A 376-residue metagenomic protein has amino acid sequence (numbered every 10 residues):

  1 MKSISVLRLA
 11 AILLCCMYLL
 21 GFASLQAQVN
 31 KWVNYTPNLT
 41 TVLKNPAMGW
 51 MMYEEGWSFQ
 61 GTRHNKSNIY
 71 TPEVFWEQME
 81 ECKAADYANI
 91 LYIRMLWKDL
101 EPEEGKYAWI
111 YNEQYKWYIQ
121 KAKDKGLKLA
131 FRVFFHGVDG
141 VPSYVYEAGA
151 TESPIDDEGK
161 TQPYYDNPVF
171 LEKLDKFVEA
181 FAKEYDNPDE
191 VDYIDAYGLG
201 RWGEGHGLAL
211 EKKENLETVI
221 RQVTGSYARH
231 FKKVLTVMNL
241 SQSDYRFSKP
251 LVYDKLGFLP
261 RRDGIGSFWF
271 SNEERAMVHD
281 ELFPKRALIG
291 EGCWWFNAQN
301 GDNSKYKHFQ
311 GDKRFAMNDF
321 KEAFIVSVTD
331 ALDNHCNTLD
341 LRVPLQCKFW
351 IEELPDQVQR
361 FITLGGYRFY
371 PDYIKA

Functional and structural regions predicted by a protein language model:
K2-I12: Bacterial N-terminal signal peptides that target proteins for export
A10-G21: Bacterial N-terminal signal peptides
A23-A27: Boundary at the C-terminal end of the N-terminal hydrophobic targeting segment
N30-F75, K123-K125, Y193-E204, L208-L345: Catalytic-core regions of glycoside hydrolase
E80-I155, L216-I220: Aromatic-lined substrate-binding rim segments of carbohydrate-active enzymes
W97-Y111, G159-K173, G205-L216: The substrate-binding groove and active-site-proximal loops of carbohydrate-active enzymes, especially glycoside
Q114-K123, L127-L129, P154-Y193, V219-Y227: An active-site-proximal structural segment forming one wall of the substrate-binding cleft that immediately precedes
V358-A376: Surface beta-strand/loop "capping" patches
